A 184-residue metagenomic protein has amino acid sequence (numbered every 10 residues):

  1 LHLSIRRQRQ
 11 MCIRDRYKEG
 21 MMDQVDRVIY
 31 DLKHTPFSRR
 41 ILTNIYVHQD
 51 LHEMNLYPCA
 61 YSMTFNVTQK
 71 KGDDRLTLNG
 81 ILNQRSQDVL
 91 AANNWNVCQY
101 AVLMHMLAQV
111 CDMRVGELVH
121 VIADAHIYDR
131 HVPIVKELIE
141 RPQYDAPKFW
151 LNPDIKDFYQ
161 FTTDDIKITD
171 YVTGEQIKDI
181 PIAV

Functional and structural regions predicted by a protein language model:
L1-I13: Single conserved hydrophobic/aromatic residue that forms the stacking wall/gate of nucleotide- or nucleobase-binding
Q8, Q24-V28, Q99-L107: Short, hydrophobic/aromatic alpha-helical segments in well-folded domains
G20-D23, V28-S38: Structured secondary-structure scaffolds
M22-V25, V115, V132, I177: Alpha-helix initiation and N-capping motif
H34-Y159, I182-V184: Conserved helix-adjacent loop modules within structured domains
D165: Phosphate-rich cofactor/ligand-interacting catalytic cores and adjacent structured alpha/beta frameworks
D170-V184: Structural signal for terminal/edge beta-strands and the immediately following C-terminal loop/tail that closes
